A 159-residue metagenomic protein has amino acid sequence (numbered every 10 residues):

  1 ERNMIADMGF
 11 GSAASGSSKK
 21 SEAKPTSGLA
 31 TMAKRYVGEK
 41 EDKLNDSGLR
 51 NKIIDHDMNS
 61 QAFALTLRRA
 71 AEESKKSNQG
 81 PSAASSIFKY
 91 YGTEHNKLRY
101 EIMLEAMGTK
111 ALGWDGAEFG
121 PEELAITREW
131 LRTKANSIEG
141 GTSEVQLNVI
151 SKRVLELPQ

Functional and structural regions predicted by a protein language model:
E1-A64, N136: Glycine-rich beta->alpha junctions and the first turn(s) of the following alpha-helix
E1-K19, K110-Q159: Glycine-rich phosphate/cofactor-binding loops in nucleotide/flavin-utilizing enzymes
P25, N59-A62, F88, S143-L147: Catalytic-loop motifs flanking and including active-site residues across diverse enzymes
S27-K34, I54, A64-R68, T93 (+3 more regions): Predominant activation on well-ordered alpha-helical scaffold segments within soluble catalytic domains
M32, Y36, A106, K110 (+1 more regions): A short secondary-structure junction motif
V37, A71-S74, K134: Short amphipathic alpha-helical interaction patches enriched in hydrophobic/aromatic residues with interspersed Lys/Arg
S47, Q61-E118: C-terminal helix-coil-helix/basic helical segment that borders enzyme active sites and/or dimer interfaces and provides
